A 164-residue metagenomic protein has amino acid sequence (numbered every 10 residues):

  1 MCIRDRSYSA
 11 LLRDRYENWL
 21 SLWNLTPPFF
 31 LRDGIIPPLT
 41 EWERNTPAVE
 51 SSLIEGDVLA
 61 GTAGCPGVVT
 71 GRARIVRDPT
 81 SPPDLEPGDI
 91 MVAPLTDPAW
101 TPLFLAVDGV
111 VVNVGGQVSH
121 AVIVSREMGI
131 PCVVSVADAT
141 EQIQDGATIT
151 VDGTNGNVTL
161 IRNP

Functional and structural regions predicted by a protein language model:
R4-P164: Non-catalytic, soluble scaffold/interaction modules
